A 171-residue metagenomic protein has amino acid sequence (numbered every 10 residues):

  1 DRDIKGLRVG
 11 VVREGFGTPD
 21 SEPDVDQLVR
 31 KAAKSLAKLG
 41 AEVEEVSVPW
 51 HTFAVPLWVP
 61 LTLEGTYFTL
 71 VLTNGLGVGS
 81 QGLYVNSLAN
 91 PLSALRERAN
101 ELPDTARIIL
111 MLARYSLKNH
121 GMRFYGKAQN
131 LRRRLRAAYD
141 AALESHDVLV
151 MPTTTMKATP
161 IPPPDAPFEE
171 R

Functional and structural regions predicted by a protein language model:
D1-R171: Amidase signature
